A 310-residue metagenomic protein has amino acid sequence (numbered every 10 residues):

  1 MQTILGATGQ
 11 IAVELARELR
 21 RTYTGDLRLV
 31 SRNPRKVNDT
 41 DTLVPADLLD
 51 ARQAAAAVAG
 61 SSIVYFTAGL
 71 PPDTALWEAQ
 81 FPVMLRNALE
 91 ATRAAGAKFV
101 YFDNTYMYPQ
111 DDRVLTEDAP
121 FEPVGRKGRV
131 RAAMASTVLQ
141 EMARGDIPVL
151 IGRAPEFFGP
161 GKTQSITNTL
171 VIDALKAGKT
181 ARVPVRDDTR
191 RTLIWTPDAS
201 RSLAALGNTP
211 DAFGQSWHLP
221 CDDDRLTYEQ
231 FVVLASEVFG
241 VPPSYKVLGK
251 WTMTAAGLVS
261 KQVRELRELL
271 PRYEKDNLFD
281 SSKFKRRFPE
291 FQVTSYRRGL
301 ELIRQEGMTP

Functional and structural regions predicted by a protein language model:
Q2-T22: N-terminal Rossmann NAD(P)H-binding glycine-rich loop of SDR-like oxidoreductase domains
Q2-T3, S202-L266, S281, R286 (+1 more regions): Mid/C-terminal beta-alpha module of Rossmann-like enzyme folds, strongest in SDR-family dehydrogenases/epimerases
R35-A95: NAD(P)H-binding glycine-rich loop region in Rossmannoid oxidoreductase-like domains and their noncatalytic homologs
R86-R131: Conserved Rossmann-fold NAD(P)-dependent oxidoreductase catalytic core, especially the SDR/UDP-sugar
N104, S136-G161: Conserved beta-loop-beta element that borders a ligand/cofactor-binding pocket
K127, P155-S165, V185-P197, C221-D223: Glycine-rich "substrate-gating" loop/helix at the edge of Rossmann-like oxidoreductase active sites
I151, D187, T192-S200, S216 (+2 more regions): Conserved loop-to-helix N-cap of the C-terminal "lid" that shapes the substrate pocket in Rossmann-like
D173-I194, A205, D211: A conserved pocket-lining segment of Rossmann-fold NAD(P)-dependent short-chain dehydrogenase/reductase
